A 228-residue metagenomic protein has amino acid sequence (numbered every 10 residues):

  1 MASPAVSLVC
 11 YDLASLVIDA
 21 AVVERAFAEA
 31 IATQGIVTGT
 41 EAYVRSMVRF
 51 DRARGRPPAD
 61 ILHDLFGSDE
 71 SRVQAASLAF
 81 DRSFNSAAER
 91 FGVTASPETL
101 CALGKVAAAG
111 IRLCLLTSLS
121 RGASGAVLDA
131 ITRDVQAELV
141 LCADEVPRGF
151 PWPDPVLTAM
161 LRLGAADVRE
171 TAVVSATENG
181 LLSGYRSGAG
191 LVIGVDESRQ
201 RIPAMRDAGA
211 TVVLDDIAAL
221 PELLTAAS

Functional and structural regions predicted by a protein language model:
M1-L8, G104, S120-S228: Asp-based, Mg2+/Mn2+-dependent phosphohydrolase catalytic module
S3-P97: N-terminal helical cap/lid subdomain that shapes the substrate entry/recognition surface in HAD-like hydrolases
P4-A5, S86-L115, R121, G125: Short, acidic loop-to-helix structural element flanking the phosphoryl-transfer center in phosphate-processing enzymes
V22, D60, C101, G122 (+1 more regions): Active-site phosphate/pyrophosphate-handling residues
G67, N85, E89, I111 (+2 more regions): A broad detector of the eukaryotic-type serine/threonine protein kinase catalytic domain
